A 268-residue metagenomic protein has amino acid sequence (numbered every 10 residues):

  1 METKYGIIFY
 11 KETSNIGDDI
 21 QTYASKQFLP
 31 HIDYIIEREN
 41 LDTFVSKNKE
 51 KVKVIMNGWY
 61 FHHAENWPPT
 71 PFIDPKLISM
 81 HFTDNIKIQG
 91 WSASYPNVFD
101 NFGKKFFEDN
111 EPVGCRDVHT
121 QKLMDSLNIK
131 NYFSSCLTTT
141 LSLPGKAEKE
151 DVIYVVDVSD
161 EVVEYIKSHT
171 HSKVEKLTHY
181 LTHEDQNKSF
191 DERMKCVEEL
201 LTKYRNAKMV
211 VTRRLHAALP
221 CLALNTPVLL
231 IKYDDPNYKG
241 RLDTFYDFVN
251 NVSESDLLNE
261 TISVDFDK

Functional and structural regions predicted by a protein language model:
M1-K268: Active-site anion-handling motifs in enzyme catalytic cores
